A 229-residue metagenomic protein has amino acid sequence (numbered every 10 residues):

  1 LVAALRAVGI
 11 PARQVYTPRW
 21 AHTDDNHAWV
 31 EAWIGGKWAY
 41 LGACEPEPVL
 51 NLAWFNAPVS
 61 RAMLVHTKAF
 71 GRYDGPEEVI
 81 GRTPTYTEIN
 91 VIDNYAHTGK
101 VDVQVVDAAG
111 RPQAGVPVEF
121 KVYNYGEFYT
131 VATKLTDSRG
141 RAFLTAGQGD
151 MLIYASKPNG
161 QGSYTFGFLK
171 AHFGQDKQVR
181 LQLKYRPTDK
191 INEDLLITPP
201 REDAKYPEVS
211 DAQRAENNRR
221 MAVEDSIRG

Functional and structural regions predicted by a protein language model:
V2-I80: Hydrophobic/aromatic-rich core segments of domains that either
G35, D137-I153, K157-G160, H172-F173: Short Pro-Gly-centered beta-turn/loop motif in secreted/extracellular proteins
A39, Y125-T133, Q161-F166: Surface-exposed loop/edge segments in extracytoplasmic proteins
G99-G110: A short, amphipathic beta-strand motif
P112-A114: Short acidic/proline- and small/hydrophobic-mixed sequence motifs that coincide with surface turns and coil-to-beta
V116-L135, A204-R219: Short amphipathic beta-strand segments in non-cytosolic proteins
P158-R186: Structured interaction patches on ligand/partner-binding surfaces of diverse proteins
Q182-R228: Compositionally biased low-complexity segments at domain edges in trafficked proteins and select soluble regulators
